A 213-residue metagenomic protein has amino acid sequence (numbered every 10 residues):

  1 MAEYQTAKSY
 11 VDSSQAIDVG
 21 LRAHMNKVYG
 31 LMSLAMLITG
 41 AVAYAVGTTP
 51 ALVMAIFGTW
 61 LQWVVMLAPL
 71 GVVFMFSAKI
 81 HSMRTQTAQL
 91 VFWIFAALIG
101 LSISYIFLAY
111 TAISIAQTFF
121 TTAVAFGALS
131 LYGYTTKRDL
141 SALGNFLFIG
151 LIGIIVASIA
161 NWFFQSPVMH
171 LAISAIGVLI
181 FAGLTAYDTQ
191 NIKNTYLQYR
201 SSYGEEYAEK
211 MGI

Functional and structural regions predicted by a protein language model:
M1-I213: A hydrophobic alpha-helical transmembrane-helix feature that marks the membrane cores and membrane-interface segments
